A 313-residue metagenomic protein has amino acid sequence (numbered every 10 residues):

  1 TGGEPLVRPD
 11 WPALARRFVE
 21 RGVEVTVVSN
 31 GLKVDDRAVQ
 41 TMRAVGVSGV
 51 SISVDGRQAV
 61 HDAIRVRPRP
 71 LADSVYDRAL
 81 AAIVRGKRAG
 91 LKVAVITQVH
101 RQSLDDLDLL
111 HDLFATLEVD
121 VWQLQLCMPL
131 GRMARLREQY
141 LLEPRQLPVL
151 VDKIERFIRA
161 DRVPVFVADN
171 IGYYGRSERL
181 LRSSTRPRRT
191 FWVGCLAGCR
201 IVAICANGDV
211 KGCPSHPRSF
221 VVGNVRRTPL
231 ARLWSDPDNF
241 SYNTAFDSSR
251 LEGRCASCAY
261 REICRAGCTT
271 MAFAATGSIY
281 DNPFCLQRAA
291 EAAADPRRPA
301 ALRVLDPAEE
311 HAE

Functional and structural regions predicted by a protein language model:
T1-V28, L32-I52, R88: Conserved Radical SAM active-site core
G3, G31, D55, C127 (+1 more regions): Flexible loop residues that form catalytic and substrate-binding hotspots at small-molecule/glycan-binding clefts
R8, P12, D35-D36, L104-L107 (+3 more regions): Structural motif corresponding to alpha-helix initiation and N-cap regions
R8, R37, V60, I64 (+3 more regions): Residues that scaffold the ATP/ADP-binding catalytic core of kinase and kinase-like folds
P12, D77-L80, D108, P148-D152 (+4 more regions): Generic alpha-helical structural signal
R43-G49, S53-A197, I201-V210, P217-V225: Radical SAM enzyme [4Fe-4S]-AdoMet core and its adjacent flexible, acidic and glycine-rich loops/tails across
C127, V165, N170-A292: Accessory C-terminal segments flanking Radical SAM cores
A294-E313: Iron-sulfur (Fe-S) cluster-binding modules
